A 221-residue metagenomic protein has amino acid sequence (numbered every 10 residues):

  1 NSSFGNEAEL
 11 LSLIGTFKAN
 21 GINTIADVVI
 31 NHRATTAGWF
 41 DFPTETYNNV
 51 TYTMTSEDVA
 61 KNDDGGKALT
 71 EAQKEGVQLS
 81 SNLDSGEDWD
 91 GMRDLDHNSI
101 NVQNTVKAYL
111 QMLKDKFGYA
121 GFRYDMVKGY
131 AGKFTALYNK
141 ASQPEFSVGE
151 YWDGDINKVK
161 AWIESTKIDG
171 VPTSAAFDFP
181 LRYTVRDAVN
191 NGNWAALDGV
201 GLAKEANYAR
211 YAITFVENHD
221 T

Functional and structural regions predicted by a protein language model:
N1-W89, L95, K128-G149, G154: Acidic/aromatic-lined carbohydrate-recognition and catalytic surfaces of CAZymes acting on diverse glycans
A8, I100-N104, K133, R210: Generic alpha-helical secondary structure signal
I14, A108-E217, T221: Active-site-proximal helices and loops of the catalytic beta/alpha 8
K74, H97-Y109: Alpha-helical scaffold elements lining the catalytic groove of polysaccharide deacetylases
Q78, W89, D96, T105 (+2 more regions): A near-ubiquitous, low-amplitude feature marking generic local secondary-structure context
S80-L83, V106-L110: Short hydrophobic/aromatic-rich motifs at helix boundaries and adjacent loops
L83-N98, K116, N218-T221: Short glycine/proline-rich turn/loop motifs
